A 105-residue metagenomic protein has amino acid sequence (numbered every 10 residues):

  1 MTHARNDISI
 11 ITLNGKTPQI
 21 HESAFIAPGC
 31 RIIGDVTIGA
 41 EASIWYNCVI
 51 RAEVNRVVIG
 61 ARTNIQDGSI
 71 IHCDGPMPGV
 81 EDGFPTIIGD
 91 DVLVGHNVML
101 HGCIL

Functional and structural regions predicted by a protein language model:
M1-S23, G29: Terminal amphipathic alpha-helical/low-complexity segments used for targeting or macromolecular assembly
I8-S9, G75-P78, D82-F84: Acidic/polar low-complexity surface segments
E22, A27-P28, I33-G34, G39-A40 (+9 more regions): Left-handed beta-helix
R56: Phosphate/pyrophosphate-binding betaalpha-module
